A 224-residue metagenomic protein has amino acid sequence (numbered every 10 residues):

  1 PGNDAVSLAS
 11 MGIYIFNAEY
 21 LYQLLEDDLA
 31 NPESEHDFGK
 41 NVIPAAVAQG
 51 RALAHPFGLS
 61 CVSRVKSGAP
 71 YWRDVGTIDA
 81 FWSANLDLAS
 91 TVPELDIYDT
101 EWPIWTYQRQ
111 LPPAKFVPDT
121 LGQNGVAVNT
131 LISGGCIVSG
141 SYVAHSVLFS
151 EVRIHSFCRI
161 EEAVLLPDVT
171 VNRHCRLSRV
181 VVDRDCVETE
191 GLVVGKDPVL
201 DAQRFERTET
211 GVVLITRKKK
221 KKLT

Functional and structural regions predicted by a protein language model:
P1-E19: Conserved core of the sugar-phosphate nucleotidyltransferase
G2-S7, L24-D27, V65-S67: Flexible glycine/proline-enriched surface loops and loop-helix/loop-strand junctions
E19-Y20, D28-T224: Left-handed beta-helix
